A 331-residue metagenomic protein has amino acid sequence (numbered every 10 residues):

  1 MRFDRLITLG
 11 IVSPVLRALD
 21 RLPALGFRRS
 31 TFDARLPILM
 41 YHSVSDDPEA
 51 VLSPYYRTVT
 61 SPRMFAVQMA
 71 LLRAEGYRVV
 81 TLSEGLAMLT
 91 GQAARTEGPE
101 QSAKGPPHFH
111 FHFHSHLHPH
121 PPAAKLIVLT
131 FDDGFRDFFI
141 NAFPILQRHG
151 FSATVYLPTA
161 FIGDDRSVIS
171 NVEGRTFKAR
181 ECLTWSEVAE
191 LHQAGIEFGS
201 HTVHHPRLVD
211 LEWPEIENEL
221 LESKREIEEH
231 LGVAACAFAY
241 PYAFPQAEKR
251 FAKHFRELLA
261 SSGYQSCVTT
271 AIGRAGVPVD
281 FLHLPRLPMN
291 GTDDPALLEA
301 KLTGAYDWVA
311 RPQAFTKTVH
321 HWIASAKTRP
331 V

Functional and structural regions predicted by a protein language model:
M1-G91, P122-L129, D137, D210-W213 (+1 more regions): C-terminal active-site subregion of NodB/CE4 polysaccharide deacetylases
L39-V44, P158-T159, H201-V203: Short loop/turn segments at strand-loop or loop-helix junctions that form parts of catalytic or ligand-binding pockets
R57-R63, G174-C182: A short acidic, glycine-rich active-site loop that binds or catalyzes chemistry on phosphate/adenosine moieties
R73, P144-G150, E181-G199, E228-L231 (+1 more regions): Acidic (Asp/Glu)-rich catalytic clusters
T90-A124: Intrinsic disorder/low-complexity segments
N141-T159: A short alpha/beta connector and helix-capping loop motif
H149, G163-A179: Aromatic- and acidic-residue-enriched segments that line the glycan-binding/catalytic groove of carbohydrate-active
